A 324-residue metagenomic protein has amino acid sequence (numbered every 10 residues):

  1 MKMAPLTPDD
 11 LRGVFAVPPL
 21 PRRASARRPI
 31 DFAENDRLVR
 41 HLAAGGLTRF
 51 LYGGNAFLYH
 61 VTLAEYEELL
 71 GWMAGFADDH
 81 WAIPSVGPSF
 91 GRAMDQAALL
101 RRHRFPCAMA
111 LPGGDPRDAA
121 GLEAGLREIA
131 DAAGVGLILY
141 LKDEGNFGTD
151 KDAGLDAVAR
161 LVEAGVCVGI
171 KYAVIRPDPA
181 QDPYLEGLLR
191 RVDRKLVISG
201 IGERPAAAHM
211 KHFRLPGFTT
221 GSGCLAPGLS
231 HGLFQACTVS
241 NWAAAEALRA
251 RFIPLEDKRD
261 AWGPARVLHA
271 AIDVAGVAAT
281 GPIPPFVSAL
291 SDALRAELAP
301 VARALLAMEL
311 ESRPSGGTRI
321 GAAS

Functional and structural regions predicted by a protein language model:
M1-P8, T318-S324: Basic/polar N-terminal segments that are highly enriched at the extreme N-terminus, encompassing both cleavable
K2-D152, E311-R313: Active-site beta->alpha loop and helix N-cap motifs at the rims of alpha/beta catalytic domains
A26, L42, M73, I129 (+5 more regions): Conserved, mostly hydrophobic/aromatic
E34, L38, E65, L69 (+10 more regions): General structural feature for long, well-ordered alpha-helical segments within catalytic domains of soluble enzymes
W72, E128, R160, G232 (+1 more regions): Alpha-helical scaffold segments in soluble metabolic enzymes
G75-H80, A133-V135, V162-V166, L189-K195 (+1 more regions): Short helix-capping segments at alpha-helix termini
D143-W262: Catalytic alpha/beta core domains of metabolic enzymes, predominantly
A208-S324: Structured C-terminal cap/extension of enzyme domains
